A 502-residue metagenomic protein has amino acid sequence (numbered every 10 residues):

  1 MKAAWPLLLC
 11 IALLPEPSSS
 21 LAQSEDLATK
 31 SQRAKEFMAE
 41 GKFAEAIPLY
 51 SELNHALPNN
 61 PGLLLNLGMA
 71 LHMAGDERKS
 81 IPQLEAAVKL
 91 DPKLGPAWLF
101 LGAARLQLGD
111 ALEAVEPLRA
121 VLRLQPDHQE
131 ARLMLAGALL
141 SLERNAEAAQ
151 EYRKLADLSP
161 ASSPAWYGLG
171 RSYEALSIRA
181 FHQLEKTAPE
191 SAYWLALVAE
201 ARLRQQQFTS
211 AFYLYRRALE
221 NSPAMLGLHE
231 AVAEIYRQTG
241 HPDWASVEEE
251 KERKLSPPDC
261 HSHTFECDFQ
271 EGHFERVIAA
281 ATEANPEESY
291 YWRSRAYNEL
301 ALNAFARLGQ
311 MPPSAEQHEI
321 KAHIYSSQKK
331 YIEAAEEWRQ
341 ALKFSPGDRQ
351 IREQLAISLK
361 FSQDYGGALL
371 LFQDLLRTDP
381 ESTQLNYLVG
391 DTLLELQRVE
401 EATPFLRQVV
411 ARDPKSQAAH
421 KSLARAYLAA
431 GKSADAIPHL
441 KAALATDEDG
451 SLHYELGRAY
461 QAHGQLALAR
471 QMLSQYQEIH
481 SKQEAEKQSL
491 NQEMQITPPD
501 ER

Functional and structural regions predicted by a protein language model:
L27, P61-G62, G95-P96, Q129-E130 (+11 more regions): Helix-start (N-cap) detector for alpha-helical repeat units in TPR-like alpha-solenoids, especially tetratricopeptide
A39-E40, M73-A74, Q107-L108, S141-L142 (+13 more regions): Register position in tetratricopeptide repeats
E52-L53, A86-A87, A120-V121, K154-L155 (+9 more regions): Canonical positions in the second alpha-helix
A56, L90, L124, L158 (+10 more regions): Structural marker of alpha-solenoid helical repeat scaffolds
L155-D157, Y167-A175, T187, E230 (+4 more regions): TPR/TPR-like (Sel1-like) alpha-helical repeat modules
